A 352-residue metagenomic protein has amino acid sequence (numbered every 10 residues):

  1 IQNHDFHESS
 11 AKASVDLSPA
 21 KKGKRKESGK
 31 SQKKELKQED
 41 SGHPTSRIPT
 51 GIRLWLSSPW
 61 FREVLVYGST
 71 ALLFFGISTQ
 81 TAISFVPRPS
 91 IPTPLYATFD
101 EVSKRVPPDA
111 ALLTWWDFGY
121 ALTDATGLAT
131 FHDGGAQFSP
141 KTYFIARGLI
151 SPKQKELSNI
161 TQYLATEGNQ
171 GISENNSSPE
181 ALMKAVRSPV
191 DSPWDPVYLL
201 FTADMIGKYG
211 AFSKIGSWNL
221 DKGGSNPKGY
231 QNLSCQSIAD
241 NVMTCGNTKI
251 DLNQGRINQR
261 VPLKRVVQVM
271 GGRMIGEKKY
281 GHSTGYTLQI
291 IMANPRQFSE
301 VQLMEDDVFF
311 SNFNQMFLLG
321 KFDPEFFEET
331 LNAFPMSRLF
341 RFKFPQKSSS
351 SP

Functional and structural regions predicted by a protein language model:
I1-D5: Transmembrane alpha-helices and membrane-interface helical segments of multi-pass integral membrane enzymes
H7-P352: Extracytoplasmic
